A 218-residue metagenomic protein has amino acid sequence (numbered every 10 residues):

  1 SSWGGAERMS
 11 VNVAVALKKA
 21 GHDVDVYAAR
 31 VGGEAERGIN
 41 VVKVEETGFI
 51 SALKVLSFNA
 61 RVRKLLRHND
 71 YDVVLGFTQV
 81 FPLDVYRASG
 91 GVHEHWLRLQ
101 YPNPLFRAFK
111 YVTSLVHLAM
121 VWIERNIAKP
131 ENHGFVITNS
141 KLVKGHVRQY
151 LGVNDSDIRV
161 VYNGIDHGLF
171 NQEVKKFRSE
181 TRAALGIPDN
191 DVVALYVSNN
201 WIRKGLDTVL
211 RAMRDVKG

Functional and structural regions predicted by a protein language model:
S1-M9, K204: A short, glycine/small-residue-rich beta-strand->loop->alpha-helix junction that serves as a flexible
S2-W3, A16-L53, V143, D157: N-terminal strand-loop element at the rim of the active site of nucleotide-sugar-dependent glycosyltransferases
G48-V74, P82-L83, H117-N126: An amphipathic, basic-hydrophobic alpha-helix
G76-F81, A88: Short His-centered aromatic/hydrophobic patch
P102-I127, R148-Q149, F177: Nucleotide-sugar donor phosphate/pyrophosphate-binding loop at the beta->alpha transition of glycosyltransferases
I137, P188-K204, L210-M213: Conserved donor-binding/catalytic core segment of Leloir-type glycosyltransferases
L142, G164: Carbohydrate-associated surface elements
N171-I187: A short helix/loop element that forms part of the nucleotide-sugar donor recognition site in Leloir-type
